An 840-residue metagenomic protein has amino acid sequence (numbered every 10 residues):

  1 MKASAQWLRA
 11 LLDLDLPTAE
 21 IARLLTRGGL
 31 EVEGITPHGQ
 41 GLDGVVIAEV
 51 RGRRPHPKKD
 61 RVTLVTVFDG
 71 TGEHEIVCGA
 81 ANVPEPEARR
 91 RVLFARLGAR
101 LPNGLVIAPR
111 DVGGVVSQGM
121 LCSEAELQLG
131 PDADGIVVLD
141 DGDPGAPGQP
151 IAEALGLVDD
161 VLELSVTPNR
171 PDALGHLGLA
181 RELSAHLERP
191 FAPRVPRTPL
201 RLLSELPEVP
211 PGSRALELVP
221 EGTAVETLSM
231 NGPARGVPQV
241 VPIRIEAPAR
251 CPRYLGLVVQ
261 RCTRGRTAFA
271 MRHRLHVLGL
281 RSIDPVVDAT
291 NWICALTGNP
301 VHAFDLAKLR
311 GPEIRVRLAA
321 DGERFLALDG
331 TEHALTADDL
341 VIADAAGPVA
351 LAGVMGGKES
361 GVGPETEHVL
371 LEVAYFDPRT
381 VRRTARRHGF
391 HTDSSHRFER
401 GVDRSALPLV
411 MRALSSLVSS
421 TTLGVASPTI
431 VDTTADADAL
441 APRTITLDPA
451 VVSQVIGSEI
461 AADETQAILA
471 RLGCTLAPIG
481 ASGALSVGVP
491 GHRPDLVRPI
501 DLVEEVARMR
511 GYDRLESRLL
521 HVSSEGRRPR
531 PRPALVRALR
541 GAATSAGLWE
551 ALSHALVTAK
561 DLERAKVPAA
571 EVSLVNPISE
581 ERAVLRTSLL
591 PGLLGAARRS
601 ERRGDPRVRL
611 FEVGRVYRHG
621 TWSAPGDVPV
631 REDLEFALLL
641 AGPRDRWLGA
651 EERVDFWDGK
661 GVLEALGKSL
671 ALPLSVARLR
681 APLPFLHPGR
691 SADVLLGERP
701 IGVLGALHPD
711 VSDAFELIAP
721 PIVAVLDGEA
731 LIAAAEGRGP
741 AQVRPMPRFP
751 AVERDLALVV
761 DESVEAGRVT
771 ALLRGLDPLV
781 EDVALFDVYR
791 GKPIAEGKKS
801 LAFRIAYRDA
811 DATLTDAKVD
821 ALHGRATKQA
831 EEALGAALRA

Functional and structural regions predicted by a protein language model:
M1-G212, E217-R235, L370, G389 (+3 more regions): Phosphate-backbone binding interfaces of nucleic-acid-interacting proteins
K2, E20, R471-C474, G480 (+6 more regions): A carboxyl-terminal module marker
A3-L8, D159-T167, P252-Q260, D393-G401 (+8 more regions): Short, hydrophobic beta-strand segments
A5, R23, G28, T63 (+4 more regions): Glycine/proline-enriched, intrinsically flexible loops and inter-domain linkers
G39-D43, L200-S204, I293, S524-P529 (+3 more regions): Beta-rich nucleic-acid/ligand-interaction surfaces
I47-V77, A268, R272-H273, V277 (+2 more regions): Conserved mixed alpha/beta core segments that line enzyme active sites in large multi-domain catalysts
G113-P144, P150-D160, R315, D339-L440 (+4 more regions): Mobile "lid/hinge" segments at catalytic clefts and subdomain interfaces of large enzymes
I445-V608, R618, R754, A806-R808 (+2 more regions): Extended, well-folded interaction surfaces typified by the phenylalanyl-tRNA synthetase beta subunit core
